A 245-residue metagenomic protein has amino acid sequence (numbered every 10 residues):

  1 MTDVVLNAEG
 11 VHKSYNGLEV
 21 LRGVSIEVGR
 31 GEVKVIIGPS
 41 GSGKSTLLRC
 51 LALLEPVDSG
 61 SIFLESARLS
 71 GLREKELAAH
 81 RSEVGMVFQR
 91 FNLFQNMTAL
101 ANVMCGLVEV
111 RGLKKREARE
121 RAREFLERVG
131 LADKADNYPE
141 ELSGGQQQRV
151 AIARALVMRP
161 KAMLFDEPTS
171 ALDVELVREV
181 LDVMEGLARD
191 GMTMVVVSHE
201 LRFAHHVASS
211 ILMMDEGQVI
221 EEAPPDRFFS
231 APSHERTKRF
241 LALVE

Functional and structural regions predicted by a protein language model:
D3-A8, H12-P225: ABC family nucleotide-binding domain
D226-E245: C-terminal boundary and immediately downstream tail of ABC-type ATPase nucleotide-binding domains
